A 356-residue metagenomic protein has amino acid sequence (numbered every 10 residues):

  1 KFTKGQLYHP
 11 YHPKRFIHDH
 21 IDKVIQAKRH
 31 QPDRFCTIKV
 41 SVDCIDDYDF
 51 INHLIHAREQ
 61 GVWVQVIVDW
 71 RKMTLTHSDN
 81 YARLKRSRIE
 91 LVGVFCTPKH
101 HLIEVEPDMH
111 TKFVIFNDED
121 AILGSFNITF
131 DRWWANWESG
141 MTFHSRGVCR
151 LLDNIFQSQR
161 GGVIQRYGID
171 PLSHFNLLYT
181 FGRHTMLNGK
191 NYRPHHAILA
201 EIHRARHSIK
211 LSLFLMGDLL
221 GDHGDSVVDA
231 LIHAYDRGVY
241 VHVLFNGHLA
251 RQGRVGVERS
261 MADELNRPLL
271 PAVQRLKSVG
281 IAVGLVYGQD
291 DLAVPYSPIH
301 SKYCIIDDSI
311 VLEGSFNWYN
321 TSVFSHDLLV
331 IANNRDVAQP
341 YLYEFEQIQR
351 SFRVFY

Functional and structural regions predicted by a protein language model:
K1-T37, S41-H203, G221, R237-I310 (+1 more regions): HKD-type phospholipase D/PLD-like phosphodiesterase module
V163, A332-Y356: Amphipathic alpha-helical interface segments
G224-D229: Charged helix-capping and loop-helix junction motifs
